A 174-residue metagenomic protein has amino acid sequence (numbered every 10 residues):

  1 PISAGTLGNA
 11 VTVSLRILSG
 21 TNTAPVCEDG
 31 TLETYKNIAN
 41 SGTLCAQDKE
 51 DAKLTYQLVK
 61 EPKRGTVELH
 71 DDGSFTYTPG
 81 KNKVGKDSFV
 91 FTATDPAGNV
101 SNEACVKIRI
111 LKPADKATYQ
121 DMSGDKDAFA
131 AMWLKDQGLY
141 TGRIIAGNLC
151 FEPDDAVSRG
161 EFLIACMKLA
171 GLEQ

Functional and structural regions predicted by a protein language model:
P1-S14, S19-G20, Y35, L44-A46 (+1 more regions): Acidic, turn/loop-rich segments in luminal/extracellular domains of secretory-pathway and cell-surface proteins
R16-C27, R109-Y119: Low-complexity, Pro/Thr/Ser/Gly/Ala-rich linker/spacer regions in secreted, extracellular modular proteins
N22-V59: Extracellular ectodomain surface segments
V26-E28, V106, K135, C150: Sequence contexts marking disulfide-bonded cysteines in secreted/extracellular proteins
G30, D72-G73, G147: Beta-strand-connecting loop/turn residues
N40, G73, V106, K135 (+1 more regions): Residues that flank catalytic or metal-binding motifs in active/ligand-binding sites
K112-E173: Extracytoplasmic Gram-positive cell-surface binding/anchoring modules and repeats
